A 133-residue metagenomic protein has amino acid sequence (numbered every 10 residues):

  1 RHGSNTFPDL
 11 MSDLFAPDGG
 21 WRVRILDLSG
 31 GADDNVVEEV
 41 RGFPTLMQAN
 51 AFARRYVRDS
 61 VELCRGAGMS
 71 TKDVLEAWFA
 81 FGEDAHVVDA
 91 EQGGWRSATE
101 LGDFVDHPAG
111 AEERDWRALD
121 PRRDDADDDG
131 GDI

Functional and structural regions predicted by a protein language model:
R1-L10: N-terminal amphipathic/basic-hydrophobic helices that include classical n-h-c signal peptides and signal-anchor
G3, R24-L26, L119, D124-D125: Small/flexible residues
T6, L14, G42, A51 (+2 more regions): Intrinsic disorder/low-structure terminal segments
L10-E39: Short aromatic-glycine-(Arg/Gly/Cys) micro-motifs in beta-strand/loop hairpins
D27, M47, A53-Y56: Generic secondary-structure microfeatures
D34-A51: A short, exposed loop/beta-hairpin motif centered on an aromatic-Gly-Thr core
R55-I133: Short, mixed-charge low-complexity intrinsically disordered segments
